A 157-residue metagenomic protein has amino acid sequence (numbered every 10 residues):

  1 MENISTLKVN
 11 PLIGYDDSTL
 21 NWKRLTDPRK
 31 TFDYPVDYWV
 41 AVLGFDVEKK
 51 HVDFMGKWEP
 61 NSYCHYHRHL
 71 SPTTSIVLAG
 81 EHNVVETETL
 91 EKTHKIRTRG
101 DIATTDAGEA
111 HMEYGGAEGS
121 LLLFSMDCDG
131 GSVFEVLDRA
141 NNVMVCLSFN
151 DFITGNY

Functional and structural regions predicted by a protein language model:
M1-K50, H94-K95, D138-Y157: A short, N-terminal "cap"/entry segment at the start of jelly-roll beta-barrel domains of the cupin/DSBH fold
V40-H51, E59-P72: Active-site region of the double-stranded beta-helix
V40-V42, D53-K57, T74, H94 (+2 more regions): Conserved hydrophobic/aromatic beta-strand scaffold that supports enzyme active sites
V47-E48, T87-G116: Short acidic-glycine-tyrosine-enriched beta hairpin
E48-K50, E59-S62, E81-N83, E109 (+1 more regions): Short, charged/polar surface micro-motifs in flexible loops or helix N-caps
E59-P60, H69-T89: Glycine- and acidic-residue-biased ligand/ion/polar-headgroup-sensing regions
R68-L70, G115-E118: Short glycine/proline-enriched turns and hinge-like loops at secondary-structure junctions
T104, A117-E135: A short hydrophobic beta-strand segment most commonly corresponding to one strand of the jelly-roll/cupin
